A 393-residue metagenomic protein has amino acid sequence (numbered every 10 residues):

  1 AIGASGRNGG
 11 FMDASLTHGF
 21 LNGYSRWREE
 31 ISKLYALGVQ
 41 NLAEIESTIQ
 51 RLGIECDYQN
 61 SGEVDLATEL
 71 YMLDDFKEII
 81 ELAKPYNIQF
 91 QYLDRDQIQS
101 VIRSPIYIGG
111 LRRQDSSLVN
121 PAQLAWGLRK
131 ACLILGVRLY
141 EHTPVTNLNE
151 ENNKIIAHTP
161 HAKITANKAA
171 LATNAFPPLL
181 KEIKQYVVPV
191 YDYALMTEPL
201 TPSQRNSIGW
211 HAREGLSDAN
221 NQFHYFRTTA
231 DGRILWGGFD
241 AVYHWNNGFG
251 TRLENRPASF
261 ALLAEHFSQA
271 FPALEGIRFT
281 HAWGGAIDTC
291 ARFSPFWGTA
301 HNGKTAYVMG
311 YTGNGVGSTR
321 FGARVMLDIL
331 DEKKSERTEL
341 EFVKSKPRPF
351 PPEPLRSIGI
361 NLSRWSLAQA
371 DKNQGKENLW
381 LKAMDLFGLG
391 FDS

Functional and structural regions predicted by a protein language model:
A1, M12, A43, R51-Q59 (+5 more regions): Active-site substrate-recognition segment that forms the wall of the catalytic cavity or substrate channel
R7-L37: Glycine-rich active-site loop/strand segments that organize a redox cofactor
T17-R28, I108-G109, F239-G248: A short small-residue
H18-Y24, E44-G127: Flavin (FAD/FMN) cofactor-binding and adjacent substrate-gating region of FAD-dependent oxidoreductase domains
E29, K33-S47, E78, A258 (+3 more regions): A non-catalytic, amphipathic alpha-helix used as a structural packing/dimerization or gating element in enzyme scaffolds
D74-Y86, P105-K168, A172: Helical element adjacent to the flavin cofactor pocket in flavoenzyme catalytic cores
Q91-D94, R138-Y140, R278-A282, A306: General small-molecule cofactor/ligand-binding pocket signal
H301-A306, T312-S393: C-terminal lid/capping helical subdomain adjacent to the catalytic/cofactor pocket in oxidative enzymes
